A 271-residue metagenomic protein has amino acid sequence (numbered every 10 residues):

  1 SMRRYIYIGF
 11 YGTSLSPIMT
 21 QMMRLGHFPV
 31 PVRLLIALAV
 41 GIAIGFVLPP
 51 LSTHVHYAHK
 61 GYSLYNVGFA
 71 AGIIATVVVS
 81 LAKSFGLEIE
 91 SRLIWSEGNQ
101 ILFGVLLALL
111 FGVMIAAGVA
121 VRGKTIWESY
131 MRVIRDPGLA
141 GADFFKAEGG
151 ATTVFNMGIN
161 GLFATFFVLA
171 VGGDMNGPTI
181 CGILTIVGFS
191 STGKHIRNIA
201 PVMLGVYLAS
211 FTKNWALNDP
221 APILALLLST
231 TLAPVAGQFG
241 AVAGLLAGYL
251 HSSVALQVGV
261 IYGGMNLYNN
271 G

Functional and structural regions predicted by a protein language model:
S1-H54, F167-S253, Q257: Early transmembrane hairpin of solute transport permeases
R4-I8, H56-I74, N99, T125-P137 (+3 more regions): Cytoplasm-facing juxtamembrane segments at the starts of transmembrane helices in multi-pass membrane proteins
Y5, S16-I44, L48-G104, A241 (+1 more regions): Membrane-interface helix-loop-helix junctions at boundaries between adjacent transmembrane segments
I8, G12, V40, N66-A71 (+7 more regions): Generic structural signal for well-ordered, non-membrane alpha-helical segments in soluble metabolic enzymes
F10, F28, F46, F69 (+10 more regions): Phenylalanine-focused residue identity feature
A70-S80, A108-A116, T230: Hydrophobic cores of alpha-helical transmembrane segments in multi-pass inner/ER membrane proteins, independent
I89-G182: Membrane-embedded hairpin module used as a gating/binding unit in multi-pass transport and secretion proteins
